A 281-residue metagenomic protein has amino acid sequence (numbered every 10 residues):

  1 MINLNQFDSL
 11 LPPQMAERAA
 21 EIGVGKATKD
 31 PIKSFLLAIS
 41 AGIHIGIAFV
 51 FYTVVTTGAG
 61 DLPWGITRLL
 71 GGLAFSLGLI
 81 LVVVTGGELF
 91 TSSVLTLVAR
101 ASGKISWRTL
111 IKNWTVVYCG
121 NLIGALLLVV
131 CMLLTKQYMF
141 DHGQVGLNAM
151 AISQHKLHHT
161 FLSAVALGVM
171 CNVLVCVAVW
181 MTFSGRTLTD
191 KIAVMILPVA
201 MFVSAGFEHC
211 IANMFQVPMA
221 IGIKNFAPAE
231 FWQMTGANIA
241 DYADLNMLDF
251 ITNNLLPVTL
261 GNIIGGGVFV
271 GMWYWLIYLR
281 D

Functional and structural regions predicted by a protein language model:
M1-D281: Alpha-helical transmembrane segments and their helix-helix packing motifs
